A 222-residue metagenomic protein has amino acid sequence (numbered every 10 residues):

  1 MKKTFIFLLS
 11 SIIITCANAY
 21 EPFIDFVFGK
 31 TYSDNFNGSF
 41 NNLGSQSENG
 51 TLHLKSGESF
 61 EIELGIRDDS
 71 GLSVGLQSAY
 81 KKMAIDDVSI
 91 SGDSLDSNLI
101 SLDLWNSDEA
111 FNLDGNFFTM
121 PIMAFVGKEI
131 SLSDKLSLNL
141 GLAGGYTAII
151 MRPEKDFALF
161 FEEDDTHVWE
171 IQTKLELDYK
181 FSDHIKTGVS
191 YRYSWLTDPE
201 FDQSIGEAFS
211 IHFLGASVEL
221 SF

Functional and structural regions predicted by a protein language model:
M1-F23: Cleavable N-terminal export/targeting peptides
Y20, L54-F60, N116-I122, D165-I171 (+1 more regions): Residues that define the transmembrane beta-barrel architecture of outer-membrane proteins
E21, F28, E63-K155, Y179 (+1 more regions): Gram-negative (and chloroplast) outer-membrane scaffold detector with strong preference for beta-barrel transmembrane
Y32-S59, T166: Surface-exposed strand-loop-strand hairpins of Gram-negative outer-membrane beta-barrel proteins
F36-S45, D86-D93, I150-F160, P199-G206: Outer-membrane beta-barrel translocator domains and adjoining extracellular loop/strand segments of Gram-negative
N37-F40, E48, M83, L99-S101 (+1 more regions): Predominantly the C-terminal beta-signal and adjacent terminal strand-loop region of outer-membrane beta-barrel
N49-K55, E109-N116, A158-D165, F201-E207: Outer-membrane beta-barrel domain signature
A124, L142-Y146, H167-W169, T173-L175 (+1 more regions): Hydrophobic alpha-helical segments of small multi-pass membrane proteins
